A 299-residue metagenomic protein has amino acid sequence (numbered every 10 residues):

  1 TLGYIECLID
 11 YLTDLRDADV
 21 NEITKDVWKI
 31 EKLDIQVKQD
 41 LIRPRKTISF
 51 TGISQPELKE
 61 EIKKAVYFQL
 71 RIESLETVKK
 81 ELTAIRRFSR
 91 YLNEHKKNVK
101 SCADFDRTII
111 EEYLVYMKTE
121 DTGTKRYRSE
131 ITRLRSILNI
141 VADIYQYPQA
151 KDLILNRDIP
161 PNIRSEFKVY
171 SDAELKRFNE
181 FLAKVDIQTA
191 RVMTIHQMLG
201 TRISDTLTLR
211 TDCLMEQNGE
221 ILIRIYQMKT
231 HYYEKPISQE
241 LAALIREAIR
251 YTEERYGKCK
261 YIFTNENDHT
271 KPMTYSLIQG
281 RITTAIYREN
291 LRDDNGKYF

Functional and structural regions predicted by a protein language model:
T1, E94-R126, N156-S165, K176-E180 (+2 more regions): A cross-kingdom feature marking solvent-exposed beta-strand/loop segments within repeated, beta-rich binding/scaffold
T1-I154, F181-K184, T194-I195: Charge-rich, intrinsically disordered N-terminal extensions that act as flexible nucleic-acid engagement or regulatory
P56-E57, D104, K168-V169, L182-D186 (+2 more regions): Short helix-capping and inter-helix turn/linker motifs at the boundaries of alpha-helical repeat units
I131, R135-Y145, Q217, Y226-P272 (+2 more regions): Basic, alpha-helical nucleic-acid-contacting "clamp/cap" segments
L134, T206, F299: Short, basic/aromatic-rich helical patch in the C-terminal catalytic core of site-specific tyrosine
Y145, I195-Q217: Short, charged phosphate-coordinating catalytic segments
A150-L175, Y256-C259, H269-Y298: Active-site-adjacent "gating/activation" loops or surface patches in catalytic cores
A173-I203, D293-D294, Y298: Basic, Lys/Arg- and aromatic-enriched nucleic-acid-binding interface segment
